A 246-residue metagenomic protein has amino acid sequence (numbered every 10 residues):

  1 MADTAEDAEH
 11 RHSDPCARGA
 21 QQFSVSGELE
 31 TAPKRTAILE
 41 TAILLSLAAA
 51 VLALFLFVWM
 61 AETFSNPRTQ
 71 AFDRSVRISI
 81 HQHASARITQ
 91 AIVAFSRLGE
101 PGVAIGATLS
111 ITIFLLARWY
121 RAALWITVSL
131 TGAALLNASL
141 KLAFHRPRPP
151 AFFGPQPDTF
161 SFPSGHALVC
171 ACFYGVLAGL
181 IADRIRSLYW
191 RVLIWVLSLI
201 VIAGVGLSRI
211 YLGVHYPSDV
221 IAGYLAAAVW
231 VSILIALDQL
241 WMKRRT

Functional and structural regions predicted by a protein language model:
A2-V103, L142-G154: N-terminal transmembrane-helix/juxtamembrane module of multi-pass inner/ER membrane proteins
L44-A48, I105, A123-V128, V192-L199 (+2 more regions): Hydrophobic alpha-helical transmembrane segments
A49-L54, A133-N137, V205, W230-I235: Alpha-helical transmembrane segments of multipass membrane proteins
V58-W59, A138-R148, G204-H215: C-terminal ends of transmembrane alpha-helices and the immediately adjacent extracellular/lumenal or cytosolic loop
E62-N66, A117, F144-H145, R186 (+1 more regions): Short helix-capping/hinge motifs at transmembrane helix termini and TM-loop junctions
A71, A107-T108, T112-V196: Membrane-interface loops
F153-T246: Membrane-embedded catalytic cores of phosphoryl/pyrophosphoryl-handling enzymes
